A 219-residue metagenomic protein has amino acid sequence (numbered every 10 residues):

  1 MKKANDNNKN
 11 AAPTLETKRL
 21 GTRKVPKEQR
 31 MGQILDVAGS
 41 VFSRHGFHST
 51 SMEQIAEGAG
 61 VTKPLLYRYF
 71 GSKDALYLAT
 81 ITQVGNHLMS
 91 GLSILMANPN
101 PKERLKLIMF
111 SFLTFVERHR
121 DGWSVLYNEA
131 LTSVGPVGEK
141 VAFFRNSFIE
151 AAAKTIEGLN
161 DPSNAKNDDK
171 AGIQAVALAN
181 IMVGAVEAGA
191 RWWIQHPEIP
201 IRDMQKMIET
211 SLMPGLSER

Functional and structural regions predicted by a protein language model:
M1-Q29, N160-N167, R219: N-terminal intrinsically disordered/low-complexity leader segments
K2-A11, D168-W192, P200-G215: Hydrophobic alpha-helical segments that form the core of small-molecule binding pockets and/or dimer interfaces
Q33, V37, V41-A75, A79: Helix-turn-helix
T80-I108, A152-D161: Amphipathic alpha-helical linker/stalk segments
N86-M89, G135-P162, V176-N180, D203-K206 (+1 more regions): Amphipathic alpha-helical packing segments from all-alpha helical-bundle domains
S93-R118, D169-K170, A179-M182, Q205: Hydrophobic alpha-helical connector segments
L107, T114, R118-E157, N167-G172 (+1 more regions): Short secondary-structure transition hinges
